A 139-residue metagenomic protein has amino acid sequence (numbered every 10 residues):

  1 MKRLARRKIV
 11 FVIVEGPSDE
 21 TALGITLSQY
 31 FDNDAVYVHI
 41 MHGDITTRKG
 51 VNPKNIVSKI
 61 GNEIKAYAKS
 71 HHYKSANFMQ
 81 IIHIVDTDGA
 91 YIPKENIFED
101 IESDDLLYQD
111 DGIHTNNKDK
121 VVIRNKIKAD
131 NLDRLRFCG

Functional and structural regions predicted by a protein language model:
M1-G139: Acidic, divalent-metal-binding catalytic cores of TOPRIM and closely related two-metal-ion phosphodiester/pyrophosphate
